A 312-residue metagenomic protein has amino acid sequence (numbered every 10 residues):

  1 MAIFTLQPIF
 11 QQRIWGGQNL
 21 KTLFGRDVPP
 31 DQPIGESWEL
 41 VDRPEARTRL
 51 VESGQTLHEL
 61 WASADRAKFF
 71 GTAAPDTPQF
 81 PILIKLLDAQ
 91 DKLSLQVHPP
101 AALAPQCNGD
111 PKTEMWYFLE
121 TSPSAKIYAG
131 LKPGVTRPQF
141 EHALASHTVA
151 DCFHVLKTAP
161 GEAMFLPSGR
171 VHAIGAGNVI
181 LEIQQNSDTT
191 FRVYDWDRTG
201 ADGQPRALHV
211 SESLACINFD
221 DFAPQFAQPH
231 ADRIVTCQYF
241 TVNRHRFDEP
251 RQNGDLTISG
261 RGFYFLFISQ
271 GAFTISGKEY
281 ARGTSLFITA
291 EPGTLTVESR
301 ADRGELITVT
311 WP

Functional and structural regions predicted by a protein language model:
M1-V135, D195-D220, V242: Transition-metal
Q79, L87-K92, P100-A101, N108-P111 (+4 more regions): Ligand-binding loop in jelly-roll beta-barrel domains
I84-K85, L93, E114-Y117, V155-L156 (+3 more regions): His/acidic/aromatic-lined binding-pocket segments of jelly-roll/cupin-type domains and related regulatory beta-sandwich
V97-P99, L119-S122, L131-P133, L144 (+6 more regions): Short, structured patches in soluble enzyme cores that scaffold and shape functional sites
Y128-D151, I180-F222, D302, I307-P312: Double-stranded beta-helix
F153-F165, I275-T294: Short acidic-glycine-tyrosine-enriched beta hairpin
T190-G260: C-terminal amphipathic alpha-helical segment
